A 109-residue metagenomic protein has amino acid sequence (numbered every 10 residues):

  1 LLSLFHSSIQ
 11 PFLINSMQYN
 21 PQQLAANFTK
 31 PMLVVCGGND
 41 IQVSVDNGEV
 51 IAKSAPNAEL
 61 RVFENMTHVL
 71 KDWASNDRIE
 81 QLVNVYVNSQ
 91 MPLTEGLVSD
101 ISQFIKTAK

Functional and structural regions predicted by a protein language model:
L1-Q23, K30: Alpha/beta-hydrolase
H6, I14, Q18, I41 (+1 more regions): Solvent-exposed, acidic/flexible segments
Q23-A26, E49, K53, S99 (+1 more regions): Solvent-exposed, polar/charged alpha-helical surfaces in well-ordered, non-transmembrane soluble domains, broadly
F28, V34-C36, D40: Short beta-strand/loop motif that positions the catalytic acidic residue of the alpha/beta-hydrolase fold
K30, V43-S54: Short alpha-helix in the alpha/beta-hydrolase fold that links the catalytic acid
L33, E59-R61: A structural signal for isolated positions on well-ordered beta-strands in alpha/beta enzyme cores
N39-V43, H68-V69: Acidic catalytic loop of the alpha/beta-hydrolase fold
E59, M66-K109: Catalytic active-site module of serine/aspartate enzymes centered on a nucleophile-bearing elbow/loop
